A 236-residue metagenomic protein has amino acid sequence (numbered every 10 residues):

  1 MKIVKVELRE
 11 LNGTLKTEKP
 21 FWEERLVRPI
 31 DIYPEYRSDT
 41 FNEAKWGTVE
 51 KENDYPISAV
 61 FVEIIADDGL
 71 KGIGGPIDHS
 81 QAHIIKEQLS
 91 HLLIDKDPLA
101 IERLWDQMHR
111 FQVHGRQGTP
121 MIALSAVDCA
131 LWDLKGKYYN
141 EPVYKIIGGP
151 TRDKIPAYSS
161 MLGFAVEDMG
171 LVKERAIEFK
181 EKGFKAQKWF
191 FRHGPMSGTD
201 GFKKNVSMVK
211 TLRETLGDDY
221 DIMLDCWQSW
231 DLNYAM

Functional and structural regions predicted by a protein language model:
M1-D68, G74: Structured beta-strand/loop patches that form or line metal/cofactor-binding pockets in enzymes
E10, D78, F191: Residues that line or immediately flank small-molecule/substrate-binding pockets and catalytic motifs
W22, V49-E50, I65-Y138: Metal- or metallocofactor-binding catalytic centers and their adjacent structured scaffolds across diverse enzyme
P56-I57, S80, I84, L99 (+6 more regions): Conserved active-site and cofactor/substrate-binding residues in soluble primary-metabolism enzymes
I147-K154: Flexible hinge/switch segments at interdomain interfaces of large molecular machines
K154, Y158-M236: Metal-dependent enolase-superfamily TIM-barrel catalytic cores that perform enediolate-based chemistry
